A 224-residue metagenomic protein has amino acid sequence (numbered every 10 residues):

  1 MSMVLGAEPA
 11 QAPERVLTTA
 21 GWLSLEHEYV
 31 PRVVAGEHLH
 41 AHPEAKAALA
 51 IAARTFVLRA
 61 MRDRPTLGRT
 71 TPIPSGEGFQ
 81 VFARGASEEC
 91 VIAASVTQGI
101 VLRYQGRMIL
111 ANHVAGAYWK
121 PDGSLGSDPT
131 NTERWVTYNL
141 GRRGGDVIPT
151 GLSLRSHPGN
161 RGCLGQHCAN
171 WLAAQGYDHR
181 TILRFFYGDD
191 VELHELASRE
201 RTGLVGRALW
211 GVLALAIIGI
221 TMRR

Functional and structural regions predicted by a protein language model:
M1-G211: Conserved, single-site charged/polar hotspot
G206-R223: Terminal signal-anchor or tail-anchor transmembrane helices that tether membrane-associated enzymes to cellular
